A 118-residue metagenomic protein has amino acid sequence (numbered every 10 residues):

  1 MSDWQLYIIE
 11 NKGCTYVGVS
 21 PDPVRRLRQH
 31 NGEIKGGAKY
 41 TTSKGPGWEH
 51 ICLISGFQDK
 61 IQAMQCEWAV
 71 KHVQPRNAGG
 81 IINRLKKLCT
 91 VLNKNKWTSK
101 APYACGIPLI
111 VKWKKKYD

Functional and structural regions predicted by a protein language model:
M1-S2, Q62-D118: Boundary/linker segments flanking structured domains
W4-Y40, G56-V73: GIY-YIG-like beta-to-alpha core
G32, K44, N77-A78: Short amphipathic alpha-helical leader/targeting segments
Y40-G47: Short, flexible turn/loop "capping" segments at secondary-structure junctions
E49-G56: Solvent-exposed beta-strand motifs enriched in subsets of small alpha/beta binding domains, especially certain
